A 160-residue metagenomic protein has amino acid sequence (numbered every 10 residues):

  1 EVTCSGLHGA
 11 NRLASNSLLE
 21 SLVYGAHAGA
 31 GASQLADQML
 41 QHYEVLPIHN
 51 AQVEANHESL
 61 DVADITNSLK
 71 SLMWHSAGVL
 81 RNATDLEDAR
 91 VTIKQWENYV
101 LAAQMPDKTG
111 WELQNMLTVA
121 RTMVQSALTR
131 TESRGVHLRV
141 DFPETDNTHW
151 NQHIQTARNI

Functional and structural regions predicted by a protein language model:
V2-I160: Glycine- and aromatic-enriched mobile tails/lids
